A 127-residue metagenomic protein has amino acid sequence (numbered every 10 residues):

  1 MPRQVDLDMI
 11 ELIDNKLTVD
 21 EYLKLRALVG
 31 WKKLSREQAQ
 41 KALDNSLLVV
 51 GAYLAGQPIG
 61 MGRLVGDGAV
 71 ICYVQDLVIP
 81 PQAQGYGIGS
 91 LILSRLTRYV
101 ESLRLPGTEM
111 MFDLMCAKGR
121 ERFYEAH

Functional and structural regions predicted by a protein language model:
P2-R36: Short amphipathic alpha-helix that is part of the acyltransferase structural core
L23-A55: Active-site rim helix/loop that mediates acceptor-substrate recognition in acyltransferases
G51, Q57-G66, V70-Y73, V78: Conserved beta-strand in the GNAT
I79, G85-V100: Conserved acetyl-CoA-binding loop-helix of GNAT-fold acetyltransferases
E101-H127: Conserved active-site alpha-helix within GNAT-family acetyltransferase domains
